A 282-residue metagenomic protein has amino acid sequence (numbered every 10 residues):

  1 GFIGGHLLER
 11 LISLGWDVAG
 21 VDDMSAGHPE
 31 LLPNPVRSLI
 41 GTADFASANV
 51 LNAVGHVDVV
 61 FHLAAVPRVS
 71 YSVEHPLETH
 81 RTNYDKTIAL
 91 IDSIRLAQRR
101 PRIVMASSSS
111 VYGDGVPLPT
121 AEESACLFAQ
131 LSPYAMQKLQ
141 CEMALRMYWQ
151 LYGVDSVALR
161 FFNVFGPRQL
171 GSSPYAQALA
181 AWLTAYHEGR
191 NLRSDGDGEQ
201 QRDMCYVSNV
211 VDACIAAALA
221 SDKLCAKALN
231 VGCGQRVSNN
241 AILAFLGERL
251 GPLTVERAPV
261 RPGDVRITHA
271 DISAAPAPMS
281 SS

Functional and structural regions predicted by a protein language model:
G1-V164: N-terminal Rossmann-like NAD(P)+-binding domain of SDR-like oxidoreductases, especially those catalyzing
Y71-S72, S124-A129, S156-L170, A181-C205 (+2 more regions): A conserved pocket-lining segment of Rossmann-fold NAD(P)-dependent short-chain dehydrogenase/reductase
E78-H80, Q130-L139, S173-A180, M204 (+1 more regions): Short-chain dehydrogenase/reductase
D114-V116, P167-L170, N240, A274: Short beta-loop-alpha junction of Rossmann-like oxidoreductase domains
Q140, A144, Y148, A178 (+3 more regions): Hydrophobic alpha-helix immediately C-terminal to the catalytic Tyr-X-X-X-Lys motif of short-chain
Y186-S282: C-terminal substrate-binding subdomain of Rossmann-fold SDR/epimerase-dehydratase oxidoreductases
